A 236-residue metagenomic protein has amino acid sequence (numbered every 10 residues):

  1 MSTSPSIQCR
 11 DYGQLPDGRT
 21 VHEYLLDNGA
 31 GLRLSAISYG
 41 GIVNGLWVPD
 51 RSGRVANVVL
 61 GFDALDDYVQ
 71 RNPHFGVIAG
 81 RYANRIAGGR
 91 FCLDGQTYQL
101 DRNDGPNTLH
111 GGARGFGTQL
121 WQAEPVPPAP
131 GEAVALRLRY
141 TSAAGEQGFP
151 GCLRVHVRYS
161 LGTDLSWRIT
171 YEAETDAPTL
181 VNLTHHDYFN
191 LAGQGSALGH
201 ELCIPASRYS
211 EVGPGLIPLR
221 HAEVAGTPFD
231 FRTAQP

Functional and structural regions predicted by a protein language model:
S2-P236: An exposed, glycine/acidic-rich loop-and-rim segment of catalytic or binding clefts
